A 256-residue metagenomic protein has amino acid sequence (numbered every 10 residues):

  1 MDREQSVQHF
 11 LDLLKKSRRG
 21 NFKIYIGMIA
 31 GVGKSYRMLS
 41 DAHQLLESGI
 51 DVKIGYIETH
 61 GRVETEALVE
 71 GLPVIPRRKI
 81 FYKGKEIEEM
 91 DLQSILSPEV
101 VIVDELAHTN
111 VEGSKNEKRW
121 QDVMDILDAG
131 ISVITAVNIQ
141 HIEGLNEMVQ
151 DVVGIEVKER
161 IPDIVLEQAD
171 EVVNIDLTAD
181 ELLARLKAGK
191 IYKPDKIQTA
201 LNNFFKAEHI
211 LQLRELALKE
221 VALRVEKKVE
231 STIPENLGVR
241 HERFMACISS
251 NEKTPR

Functional and structural regions predicted by a protein language model:
Q5-R18, P234: Pre-Walker A adenine-sensing motif
R19-D91: Conserved P-loop
I26-S35, V111-S114, G238-R256: Short, glycine-rich nucleotide/cofactor-binding loops
D51, S97-V100, A129-T135: Loop/turn-to-beta-strand initiation segments
E105-W120, G144-E147: Conserved ATPase-coupling elements of RecA-like P-loop NTPase cores
K118-N138, R160-I161: Substrate-engagement module of ASCE P-loop NTPases
T135-Q198, N203: Internal gly/pro-rich beta-alpha loop/helix module that stabilizes soluble enzyme cofactors or their anionic handles
I197-M245: Long, charged amphipathic helices and adjacent flexible linkers at domain junctions
